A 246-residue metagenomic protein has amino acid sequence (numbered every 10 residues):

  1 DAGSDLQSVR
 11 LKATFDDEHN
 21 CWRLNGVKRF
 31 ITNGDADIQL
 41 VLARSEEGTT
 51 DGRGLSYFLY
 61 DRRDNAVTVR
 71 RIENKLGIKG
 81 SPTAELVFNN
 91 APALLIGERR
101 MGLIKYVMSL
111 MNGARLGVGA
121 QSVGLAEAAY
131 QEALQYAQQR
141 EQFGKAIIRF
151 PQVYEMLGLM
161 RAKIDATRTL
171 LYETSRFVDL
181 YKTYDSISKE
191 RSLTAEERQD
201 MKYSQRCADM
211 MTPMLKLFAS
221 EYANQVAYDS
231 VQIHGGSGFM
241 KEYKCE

Functional and structural regions predicted by a protein language model:
D1, K28, S45, R62-D64 (+5 more regions): A broadly conserved detector of short glycine/acidic/proline-rich loop/turn motifs that flank catalytic sites and bind
D1-D16, G48: Beta-sandwich/jelly-roll carbohydrate-recognition scaffolds of carbohydrate-active enzymes
D1-S4, F30-T32, T49, K75-P82: Short Gly/Pro-enriched turn/cap motifs at secondary-structure boundaries
L6-S8, D16-D17, C21, V87 (+1 more regions): Alpha-helical interface subdomain recognition
S8-R10, H19, D35-I38, G52-L55 (+3 more regions): Active-site lining segments that contact anionic ligands and/or coordinate catalytic metals
V9, V27-K28, V69-N74: Short beta-alpha junctions and helix-cap segments that line functional grooves
C21, N25-V67: A short core secondary-structure module
R63-A66, R70, P82-A114, Q131-R149: A glycine-rich, basic-preceded beta-loop-alpha segment at the flavin cofactor/substrate interface of flavin-utilizing
